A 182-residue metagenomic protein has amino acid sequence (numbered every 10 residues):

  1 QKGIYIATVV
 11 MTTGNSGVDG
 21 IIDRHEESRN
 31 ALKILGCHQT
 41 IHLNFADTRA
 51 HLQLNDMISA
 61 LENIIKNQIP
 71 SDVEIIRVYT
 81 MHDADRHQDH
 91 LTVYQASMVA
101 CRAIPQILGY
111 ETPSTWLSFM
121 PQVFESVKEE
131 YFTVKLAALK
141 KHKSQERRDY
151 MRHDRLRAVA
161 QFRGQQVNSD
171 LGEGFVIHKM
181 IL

Functional and structural regions predicted by a protein language model:
Q1-I76, V99-P105, V159: Active-site rim/loop-helix segments in enzyme catalytic domains that contact anionic ligands
M11, H82-D83, E111-P113: Histidine-centered beta-alpha loop that forms part of the nucleotide-sugar donor binding/catalytic region in diverse
N15-G17, A84-H90, T115-L117, Q145: Active-site environment of divalent metal-dependent phosphoester hydrolases
D19-I22, L54, L91, S118-V123: Short aromatic-enriched loop/helix-cap "lid" or pocket-rim segments at secondary-structure transitions that line
R24, M57, V93-A96, Y131 (+2 more regions): Internal, well-ordered alpha-helical segments in soluble enzyme and binding-protein domains
L35, Q68-V73, A103-L182: The feature marks non-catalytic terminal segments
I76-R86: Acidic beta-strand-to-loop metal/phosphate-binding motif
Q88-A100: Short Gly/Thr/Asp-enriched flexible loops that form oxyanion-binding sites at enzyme active sites
